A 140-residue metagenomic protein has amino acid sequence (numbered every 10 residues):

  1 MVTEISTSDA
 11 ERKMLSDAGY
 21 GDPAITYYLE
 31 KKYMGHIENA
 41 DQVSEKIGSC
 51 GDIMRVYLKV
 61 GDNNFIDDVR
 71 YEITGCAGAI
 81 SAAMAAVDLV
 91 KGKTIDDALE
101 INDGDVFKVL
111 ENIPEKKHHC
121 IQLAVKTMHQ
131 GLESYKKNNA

Functional and structural regions predicted by a protein language model:
M1-E38, Q42-V43, G61, K93-A140: C-terminal binding/interaction regions
E45-S49: Short Gly/Pro-enriched turn/cap motifs at secondary-structure boundaries
C50, I73-S81, C120: Short, thiol/selenol-centered motifs that function as redox-active sites or metal-ligating centers
D52-N64: Short beta-strand elements
R55-Y57, V69, A82: Short, glycine/acidic-enriched capping/hinge loops at junctions between secondary-structure elements
N64-T74, E111: Immediate flanking context of iron-sulfur cluster ligation sites
G78, A82-K93: Alpha-helical support elements that line or immediately flank enzyme active sites and cofactor-binding pockets
